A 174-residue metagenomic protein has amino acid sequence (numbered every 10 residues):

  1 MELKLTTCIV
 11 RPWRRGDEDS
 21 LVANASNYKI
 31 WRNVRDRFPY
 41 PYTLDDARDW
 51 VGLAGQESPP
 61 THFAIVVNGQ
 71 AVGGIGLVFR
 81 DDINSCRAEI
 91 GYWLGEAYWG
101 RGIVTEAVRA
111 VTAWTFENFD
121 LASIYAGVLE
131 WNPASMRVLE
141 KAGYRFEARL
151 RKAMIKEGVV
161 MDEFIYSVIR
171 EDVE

Functional and structural regions predicted by a protein language model:
M1-K29, H62-E174: Acyl-donor (CoA/ACP) binding surface of acyl/acetyltransferases
K29-G52: Conserved GNAT-fold acetyl-CoA-binding loop/helix
V51-A64: A short helix-loop-beta-strand connector motif used in the catalytic cores of GNAT acetyltransferases and, in some
